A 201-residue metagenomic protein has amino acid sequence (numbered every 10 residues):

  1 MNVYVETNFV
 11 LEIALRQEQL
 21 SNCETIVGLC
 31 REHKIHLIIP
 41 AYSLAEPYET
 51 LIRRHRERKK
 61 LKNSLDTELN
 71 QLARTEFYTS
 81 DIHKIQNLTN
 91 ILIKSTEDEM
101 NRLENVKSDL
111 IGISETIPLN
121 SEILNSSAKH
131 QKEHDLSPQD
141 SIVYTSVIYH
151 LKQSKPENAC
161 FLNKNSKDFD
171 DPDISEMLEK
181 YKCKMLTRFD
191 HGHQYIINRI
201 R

Functional and structural regions predicted by a protein language model:
M1-N2, L29, H130, T145 (+1 more regions): Acidic, PIN/NYN-like endoribonuclease modules and their adjacent C-terminal/linker elements
M1-Y4, N8-Y42, Y48-R74, D171-P172 (+2 more regions): Short, well-structured N-terminal submotif of metal-dependent ribonuclease cores
H33, L110-S114, Y181: A short helix-to-beta-strand connector/capping loop
I38, I117-L119, K184-L186: General small-molecule cofactor/ligand-binding pocket signal
A41, Q139, L162-S166: Short His-Asn-centered micro-motif
L44-A45, L124, Y144, K167: Alpha-helix N-cap/helix-start and coil->helix boundary motif
L61-K94: Charged, glycine/proline-rich intrinsically disordered loops and linkers
I85-C160: Active-site neighborhoods of divalent-metal-dependent phosphate/nucleic-acid chemistry enzymes
